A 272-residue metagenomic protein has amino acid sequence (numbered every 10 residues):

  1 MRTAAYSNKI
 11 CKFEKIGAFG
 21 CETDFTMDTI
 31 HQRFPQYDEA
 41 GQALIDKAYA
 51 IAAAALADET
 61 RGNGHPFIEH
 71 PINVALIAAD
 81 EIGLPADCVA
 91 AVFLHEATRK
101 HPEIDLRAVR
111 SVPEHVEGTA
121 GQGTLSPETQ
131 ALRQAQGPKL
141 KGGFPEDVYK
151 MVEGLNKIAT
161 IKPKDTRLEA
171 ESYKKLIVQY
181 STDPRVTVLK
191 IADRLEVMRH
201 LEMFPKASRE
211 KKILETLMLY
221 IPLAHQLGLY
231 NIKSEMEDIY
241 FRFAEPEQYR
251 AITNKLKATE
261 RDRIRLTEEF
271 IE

Functional and structural regions predicted by a protein language model:
M1-V116, S126, G137-E272: Active-site helical microenvironments for divalent-metal-assisted chemistry
Q122, S126-L132: N-terminal basic, low-structured, amphipathic or hydrophobic segments
